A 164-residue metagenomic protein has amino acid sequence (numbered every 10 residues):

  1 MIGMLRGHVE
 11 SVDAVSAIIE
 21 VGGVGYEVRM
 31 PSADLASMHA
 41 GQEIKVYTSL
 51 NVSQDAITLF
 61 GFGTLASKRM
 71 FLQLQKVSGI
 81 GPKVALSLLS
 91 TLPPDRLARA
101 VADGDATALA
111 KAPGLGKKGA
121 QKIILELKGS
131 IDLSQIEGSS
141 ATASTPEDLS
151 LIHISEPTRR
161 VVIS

Functional and structural regions predicted by a protein language model:
M1-K76: Structure-specific DNA junction-binding interface
L50, I57-F62, P82-V101, K122-Q135: Amphipathic, charged-and-aliphatic alpha-helical interface segments that function as noncatalytic docking
R69-Q73, V84, G104-A108, D148-L151: A general alpha-helix detector
L74, L89, L97-V101, L109-A110 (+1 more regions): A short amphipathic alpha-helix within small helical-bundle interaction modules
S134-D148: Intrinsic-disorder/low-complexity linker and hinge segments
I152-E156, R160-S164: Single conserved hydrophobic/aromatic residue that forms the stacking wall/gate of nucleotide- or nucleobase-binding
